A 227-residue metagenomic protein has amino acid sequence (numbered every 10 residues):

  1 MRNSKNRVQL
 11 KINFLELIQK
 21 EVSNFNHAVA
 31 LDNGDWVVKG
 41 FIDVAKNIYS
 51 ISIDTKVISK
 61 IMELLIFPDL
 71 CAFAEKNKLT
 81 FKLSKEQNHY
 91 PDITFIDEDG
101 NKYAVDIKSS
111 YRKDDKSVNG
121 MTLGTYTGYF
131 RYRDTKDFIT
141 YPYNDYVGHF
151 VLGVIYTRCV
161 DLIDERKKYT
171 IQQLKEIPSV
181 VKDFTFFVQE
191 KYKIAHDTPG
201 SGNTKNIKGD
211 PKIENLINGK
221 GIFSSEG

Functional and structural regions predicted by a protein language model:
M1-H89, S109-G227: Nucleic-acid endonuclease domains
D54, D97-D99: Residue-level detector of alpha-helix boundary/anchor positions
I93-F95, Y103-S109: Conserved catalytic cores of phosphodiester-cleaving nucleases, focusing on short active-site segments
G100-A104, V181: Short, mixed charged/polar active-site loops that provide acid/base catalysis or chelate metal/phosphate cofactors
